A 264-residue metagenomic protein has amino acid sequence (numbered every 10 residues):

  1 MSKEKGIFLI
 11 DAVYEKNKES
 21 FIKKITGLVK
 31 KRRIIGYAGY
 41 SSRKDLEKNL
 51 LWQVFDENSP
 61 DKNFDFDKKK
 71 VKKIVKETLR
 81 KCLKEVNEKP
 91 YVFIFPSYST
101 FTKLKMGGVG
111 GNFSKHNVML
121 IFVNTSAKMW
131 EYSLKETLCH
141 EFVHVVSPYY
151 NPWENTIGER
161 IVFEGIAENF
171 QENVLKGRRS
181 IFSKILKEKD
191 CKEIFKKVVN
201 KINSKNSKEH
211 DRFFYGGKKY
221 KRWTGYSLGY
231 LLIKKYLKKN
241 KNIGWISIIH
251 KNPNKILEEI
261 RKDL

Functional and structural regions predicted by a protein language model:
M1-K69: N-terminal low-structure segments adjacent to metalloprotease catalytic domains across cellular compartments
S2-L9, I157-K197: Post-HExxH zinc-binding segment in Zn-dependent metallohydrolases
V29-K30, N200-L264: Pan-zinc metallopeptidase signature
S59-H116: Auxiliary, metal-adjacent structural segments of Zn-dependent hydrolase domains
F122-T137, G158: Short pre-active-site segment immediately N-terminal to the catalytic Zn-binding motif
K135, E159, F163, G225: Hydrophobic (often cysteine-bearing) scaffold residues that line and stabilize catalytic clefts of nucleotide/cofactor
E136-Y149, E168: Active-site recognition of the HExxH zinc-binding catalytic motif
Y149-I157, K176-F182, K239-G244: Inter-helical turn/loop segments and adjacent helix faces that build the functional surface of alpha-helical bundle
